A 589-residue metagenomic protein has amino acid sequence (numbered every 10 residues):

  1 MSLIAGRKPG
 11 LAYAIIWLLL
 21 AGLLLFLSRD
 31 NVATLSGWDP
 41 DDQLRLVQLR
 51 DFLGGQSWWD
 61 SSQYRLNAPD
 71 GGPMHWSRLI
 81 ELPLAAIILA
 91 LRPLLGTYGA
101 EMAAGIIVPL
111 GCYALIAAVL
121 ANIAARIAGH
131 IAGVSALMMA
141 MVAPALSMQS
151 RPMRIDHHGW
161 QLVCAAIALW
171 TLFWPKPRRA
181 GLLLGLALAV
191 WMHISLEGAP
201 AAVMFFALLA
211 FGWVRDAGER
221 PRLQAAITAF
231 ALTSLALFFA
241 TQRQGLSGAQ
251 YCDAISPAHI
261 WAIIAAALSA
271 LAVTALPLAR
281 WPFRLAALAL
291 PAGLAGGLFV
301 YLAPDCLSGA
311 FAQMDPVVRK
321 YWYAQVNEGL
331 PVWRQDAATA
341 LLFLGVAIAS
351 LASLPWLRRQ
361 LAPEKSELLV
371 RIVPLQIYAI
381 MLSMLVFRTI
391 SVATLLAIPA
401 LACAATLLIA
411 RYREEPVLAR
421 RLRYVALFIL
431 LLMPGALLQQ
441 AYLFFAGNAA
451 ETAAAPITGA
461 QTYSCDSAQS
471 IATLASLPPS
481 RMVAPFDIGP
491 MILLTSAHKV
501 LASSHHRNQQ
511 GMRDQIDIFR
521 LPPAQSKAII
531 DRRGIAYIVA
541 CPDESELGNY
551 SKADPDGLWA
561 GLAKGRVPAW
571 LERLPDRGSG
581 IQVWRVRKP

Functional and structural regions predicted by a protein language model:
M1-D30, V134, L276-P291: Start-transfer (signal-anchor) and selected internal transmembrane alpha helices of multi-pass inner/ER membrane
I16-A21, V108-I123, A132-P175, A180-V214 (+2 more regions): Membrane-embedded helix bundles of polyisoprenyl
L27-A125, A132-A166: Active-site lumenal/periplasmic loops and adjacent helix-entry segments of GT-C-fold, multi-pass membrane
R65, R92-Y98, Q242-I255, F311-L342: Juxtamembrane membrane-water interface segments that cap and precede transmembrane helices
A217-A225, R280-A289, A303-D305, I348-P374: Membrane-interface helix-loop-helix junctions at transmembrane boundaries of multi-pass membrane enzymes, predominantly
L290-G293, L408-F445: Signature aromatic-anchored transmembrane alpha helix within multi-pass, membrane-resident enzymes that catalyze glycan
L342-I348, Y378, L385-P416, R420-V425: Hydrophobic/aromatic-rich transmembrane helices and adjacent perimembrane loops
R421-V425, L437-P589: Extracytoplasmic
